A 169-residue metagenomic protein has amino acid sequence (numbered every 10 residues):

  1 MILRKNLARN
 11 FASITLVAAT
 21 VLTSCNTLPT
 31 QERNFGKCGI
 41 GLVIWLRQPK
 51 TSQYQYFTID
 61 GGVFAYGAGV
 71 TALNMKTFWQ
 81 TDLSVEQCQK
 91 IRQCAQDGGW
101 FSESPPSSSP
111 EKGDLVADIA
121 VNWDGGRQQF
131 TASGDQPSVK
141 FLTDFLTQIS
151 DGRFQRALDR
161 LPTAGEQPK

Functional and structural regions predicted by a protein language model:
I2-I14: Bacterial N-terminal signal peptides that target proteins for export
L16-S24: Hydrophobic core
N26-P49, F101-K169: Short, well-ordered, aromatic-rich surface patches in folded extracellular/luminal domains
F57-A65: Short, solvent-exposed coil/turn segments at beta-strand boundaries
A65-W79: Acidic/histidine-rich, surface-exposed loop or edge segments in extracytoplasmic proteins
K76-T81, F130-A132: Second-shell loop/turn segments in exported
F78-S108: Mature extracytoplasmic domains of secretory-pathway proteins
